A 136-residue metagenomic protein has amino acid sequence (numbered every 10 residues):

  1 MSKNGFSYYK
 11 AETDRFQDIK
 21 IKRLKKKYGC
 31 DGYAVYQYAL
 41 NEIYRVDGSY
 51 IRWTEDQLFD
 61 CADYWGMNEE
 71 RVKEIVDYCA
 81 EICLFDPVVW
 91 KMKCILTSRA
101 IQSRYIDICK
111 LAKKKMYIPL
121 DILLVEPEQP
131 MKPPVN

Functional and structural regions predicted by a protein language model:
M1-K10, L58-F59, W65-N136: Winged-helix/helix-turn-helix nucleic-acid-interaction surface
M1-V46: Short recognition helix of helix-turn-helix/winged-helix DNA-binding domains
D18, T54, T97-S98: Polar helix-capping/helix-linker motif
K22-G29, C61-E69: Short, charged/polar micro-motifs that form catalytic or ligand-binding hotspots
G29-Y33, Y50-T54, E69-K73: Alpha-helix N-cap/helix-initiation sites
D47-D63: Short acidic, hydrophobic short linear motifs in intrinsically disordered regions
